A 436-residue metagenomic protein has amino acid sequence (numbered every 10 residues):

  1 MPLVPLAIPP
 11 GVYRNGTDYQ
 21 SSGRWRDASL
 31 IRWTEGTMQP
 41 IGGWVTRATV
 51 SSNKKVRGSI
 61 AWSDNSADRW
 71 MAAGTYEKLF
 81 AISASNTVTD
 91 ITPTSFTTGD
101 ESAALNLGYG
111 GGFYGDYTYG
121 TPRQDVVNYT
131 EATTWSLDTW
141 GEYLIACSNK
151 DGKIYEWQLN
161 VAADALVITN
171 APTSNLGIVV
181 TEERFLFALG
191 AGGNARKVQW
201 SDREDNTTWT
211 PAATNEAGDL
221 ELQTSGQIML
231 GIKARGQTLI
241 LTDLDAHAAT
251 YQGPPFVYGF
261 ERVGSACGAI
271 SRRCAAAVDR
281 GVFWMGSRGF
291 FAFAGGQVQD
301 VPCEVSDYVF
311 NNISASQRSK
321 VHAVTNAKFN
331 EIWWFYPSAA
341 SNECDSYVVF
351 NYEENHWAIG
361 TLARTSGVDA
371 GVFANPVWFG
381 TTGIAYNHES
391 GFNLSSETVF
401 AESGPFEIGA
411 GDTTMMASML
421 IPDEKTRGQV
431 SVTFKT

Functional and structural regions predicted by a protein language model:
M1-F96, L105-E142, S265-G281, S287-T436: Beta-sheet repeat architectures centered on beta-propellers
A72-A73, A146-C147, L186-L189, Q237-T242 (+2 more regions): Short beta-strand motif characteristic of blades in beta-propeller domains
L79-F80, G152-I154, A195, A246-H247 (+2 more regions): Structural signal for beta-propeller blades
T87-D90, V161-L166, T207-T214, P254-F260 (+3 more regions): Beta-strand initiation motifs
T130, Q158-T181: Asp-box/WD-like beta-propeller blade repeats and closely related beta-sheet repeat scaffolds
T139-V167: Hydrophobic or amphipathic alpha-helical targeting/insertion segments
T173-T208: Carboxylate/His-rich catalytic cores and anion/metal-binding grooves
T238-G264: Surface-exposed extracellular loop regions of Gram-negative outer-membrane beta-barrel proteins
